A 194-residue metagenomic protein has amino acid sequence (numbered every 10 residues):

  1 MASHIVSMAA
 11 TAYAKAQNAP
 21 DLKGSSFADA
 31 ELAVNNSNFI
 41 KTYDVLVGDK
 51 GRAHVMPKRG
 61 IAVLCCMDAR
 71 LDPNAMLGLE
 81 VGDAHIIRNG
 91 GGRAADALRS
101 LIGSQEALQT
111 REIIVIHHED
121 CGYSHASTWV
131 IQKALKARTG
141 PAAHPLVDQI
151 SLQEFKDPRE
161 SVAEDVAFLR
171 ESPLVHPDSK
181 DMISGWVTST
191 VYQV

Functional and structural regions predicted by a protein language model:
A2-K58, G92-L108, Y123-V194: Divalent-metal-activated hydrolytic enzyme cores
K41-V81: N-terminal short beta-loop-beta anion/metal-coordinating cradle
L64-C66, R88, I116-H118, S184-W186 (+1 more regions): Short beta-strand segments
M67-R70, E119-Y123: Gly/Ser/Thr-rich loops at beta-strand to alpha-helix junctions that form or flank small-molecule/cofactor-binding
L77, G90, C121: Short glycine-rich loop/turn motifs that provide flexible caps or phosphate-binding loops at active sites
L79-G82, I131-K133: Glycine-rich, phosphate-binding/catalytic loops in enzymes
G82-G90: Short, basic, glycine/proline-bearing loop/turn elements
R111: Short acidic/polar active-site loop segments enriched in Thr and Asp
